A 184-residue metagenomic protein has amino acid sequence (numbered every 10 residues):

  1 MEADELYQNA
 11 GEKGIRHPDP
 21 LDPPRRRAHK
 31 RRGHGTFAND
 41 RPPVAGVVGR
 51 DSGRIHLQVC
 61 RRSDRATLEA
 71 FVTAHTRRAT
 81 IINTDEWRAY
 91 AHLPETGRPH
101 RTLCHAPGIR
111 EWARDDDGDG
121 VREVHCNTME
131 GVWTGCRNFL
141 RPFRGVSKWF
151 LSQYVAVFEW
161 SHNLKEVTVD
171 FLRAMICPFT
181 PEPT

Functional and structural regions predicted by a protein language model:
M1-T184: Residue-level recognition of single "structural anchor" positions that define or cap local secondary structure
